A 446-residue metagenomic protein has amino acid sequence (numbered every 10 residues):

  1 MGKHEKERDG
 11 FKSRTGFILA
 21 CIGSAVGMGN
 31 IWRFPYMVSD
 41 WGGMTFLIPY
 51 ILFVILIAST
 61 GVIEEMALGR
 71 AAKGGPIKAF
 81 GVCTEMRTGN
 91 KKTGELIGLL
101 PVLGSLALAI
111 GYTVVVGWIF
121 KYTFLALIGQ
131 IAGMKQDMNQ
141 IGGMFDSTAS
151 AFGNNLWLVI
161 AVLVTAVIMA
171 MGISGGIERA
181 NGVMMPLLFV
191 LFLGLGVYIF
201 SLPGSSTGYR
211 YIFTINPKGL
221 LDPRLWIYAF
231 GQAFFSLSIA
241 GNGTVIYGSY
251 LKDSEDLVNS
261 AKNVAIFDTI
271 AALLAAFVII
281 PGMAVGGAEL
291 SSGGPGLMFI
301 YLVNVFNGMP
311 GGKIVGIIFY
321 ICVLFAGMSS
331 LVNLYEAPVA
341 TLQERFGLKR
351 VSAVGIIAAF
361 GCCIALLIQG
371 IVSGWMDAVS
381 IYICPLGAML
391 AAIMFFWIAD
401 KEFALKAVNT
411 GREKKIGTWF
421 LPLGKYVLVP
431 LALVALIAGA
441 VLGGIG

Functional and structural regions predicted by a protein language model:
M1-W32, G61-M66, R70-L96, K252-D256 (+1 more regions): Membrane-interface "cap" regions at the ends of multi-pass membrane proteins
G2-F11, E178, G182-M328, S352: Membrane-embedded translocation segments of transport machinery
E5-R8, M37-W41, A71-L100, T113-S174 (+5 more regions): Inter-helical loop and helix-membrane interface segments of multi-pass membrane transporters/permeases
G10-C21, F46-P49, K91-L106, L158-A161 (+7 more regions): Select transmembrane alpha-helical segments in multipass membrane proteins
S13-F53, N242-G243, G248, E255-K262 (+2 more regions): Transmembrane helix-boundary motif of multi-pass solute transporters/channels
G16-F17, S24, N155-L156, F267-L273 (+4 more regions): Loop-to-transmembrane helix boundary motifs in multi-pass membrane proteins
R33-Y50, G69-G75, W118, G176-M184 (+6 more regions): Transmembrane helix-loop boundary segments of multi-pass membrane transporters
L96-S105, V339, F346-A358, A378-A440: C-terminal membrane-solvent junction of multi-pass transporters and transport-like membrane proteins
